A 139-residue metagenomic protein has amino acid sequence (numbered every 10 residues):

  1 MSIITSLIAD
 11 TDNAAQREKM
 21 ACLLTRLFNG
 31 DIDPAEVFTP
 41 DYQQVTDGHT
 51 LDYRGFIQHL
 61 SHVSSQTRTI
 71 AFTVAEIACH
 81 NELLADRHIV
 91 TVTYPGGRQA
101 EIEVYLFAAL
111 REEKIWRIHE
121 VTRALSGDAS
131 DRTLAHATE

Functional and structural regions predicted by a protein language model:
S2-D12, K19-L23, F28, T50 (+1 more regions): A beta-strand edge to alpha-helix "cap/lid" segment located at domain peripheries
L27-V45: Short, well-ordered alpha-helical segments enriched in acidic and aromatic residues
E36-V37, G55, H59: Generic alpha-helical secondary-structure signal
